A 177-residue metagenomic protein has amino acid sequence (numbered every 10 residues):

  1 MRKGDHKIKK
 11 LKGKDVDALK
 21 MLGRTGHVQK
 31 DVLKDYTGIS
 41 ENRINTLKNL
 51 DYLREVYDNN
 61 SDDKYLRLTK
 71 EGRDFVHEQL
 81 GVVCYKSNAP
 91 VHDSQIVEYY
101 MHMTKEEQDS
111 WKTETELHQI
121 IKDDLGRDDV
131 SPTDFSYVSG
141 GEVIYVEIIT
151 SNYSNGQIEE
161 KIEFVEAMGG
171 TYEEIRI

Functional and structural regions predicted by a protein language model:
M1-V83: Nuclease-adjacent, charged terminal/linker segments that flank catalytic cores
S40, H92-V97, D129, I158: A structural signal for well-ordered alpha-helical scaffolds and beta->alpha junctions
L47-K48, Y99-E107, I162-E166: Hydrophobic, Leu/Ile/Phe/Ala-enriched alpha-helical segments that form helix-helix packing faces
L80-K122: Acidic-basic catalytic patches of nuclease active cores, encompassing PD-(D/E)XK and other metal-cofactor nuclease
Y99, M103, Q119-S154: Conserved catalytic cores of phosphodiester-cleaving nucleases, focusing on short active-site segments
V143, I148-I177: Catalytic cores of nucleic-acid endonucleases
